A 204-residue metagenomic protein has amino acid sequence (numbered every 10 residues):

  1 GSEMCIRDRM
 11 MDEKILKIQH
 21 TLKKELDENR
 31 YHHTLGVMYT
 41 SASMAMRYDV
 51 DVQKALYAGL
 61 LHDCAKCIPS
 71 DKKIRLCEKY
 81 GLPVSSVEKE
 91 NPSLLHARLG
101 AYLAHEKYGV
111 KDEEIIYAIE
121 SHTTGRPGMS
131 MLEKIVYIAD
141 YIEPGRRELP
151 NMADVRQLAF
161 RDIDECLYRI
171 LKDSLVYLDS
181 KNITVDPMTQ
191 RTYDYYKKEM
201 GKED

Functional and structural regions predicted by a protein language model:
G1-I6: Short, small-residue-biased leader/transition segments that mark boundaries at the very start of proteins
K17-E25, R47-R169: Divalent metal-dependent catalytic cores for phosphoryl transfer on phosphate-bearing substrates
H33: N-terminal glycine-rich anion-binding loops that anchor highly charged ligand groups
E165-K181: Long, amphipathic alpha-helical surface segments
V176-D204: Charged phosphate-binding loop/patch that engages nucleotide di/tri-phosphates or the phosphate backbone of nucleic
